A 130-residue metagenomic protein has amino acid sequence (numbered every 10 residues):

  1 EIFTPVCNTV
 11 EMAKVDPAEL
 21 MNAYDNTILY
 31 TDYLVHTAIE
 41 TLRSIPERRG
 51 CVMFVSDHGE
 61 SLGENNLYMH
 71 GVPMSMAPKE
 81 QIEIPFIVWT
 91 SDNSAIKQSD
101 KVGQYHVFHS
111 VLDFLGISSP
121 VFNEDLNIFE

Functional and structural regions predicted by a protein language model:
E1-E130: Catalytic domains that recognize anionic headgroups
